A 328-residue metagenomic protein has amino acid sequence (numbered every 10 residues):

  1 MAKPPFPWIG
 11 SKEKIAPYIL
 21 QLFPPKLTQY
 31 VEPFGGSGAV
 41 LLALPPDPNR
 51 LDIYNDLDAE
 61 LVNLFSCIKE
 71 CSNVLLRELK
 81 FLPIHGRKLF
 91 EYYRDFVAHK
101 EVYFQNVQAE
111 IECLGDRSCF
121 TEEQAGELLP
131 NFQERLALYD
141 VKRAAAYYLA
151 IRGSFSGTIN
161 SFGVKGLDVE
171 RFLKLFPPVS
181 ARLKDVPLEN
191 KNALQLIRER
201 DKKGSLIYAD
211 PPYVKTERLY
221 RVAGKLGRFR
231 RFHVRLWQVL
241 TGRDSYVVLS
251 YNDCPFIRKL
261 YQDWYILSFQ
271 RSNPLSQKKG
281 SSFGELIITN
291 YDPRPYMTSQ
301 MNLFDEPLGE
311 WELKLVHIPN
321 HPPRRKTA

Functional and structural regions predicted by a protein language model:
M1-G35, A39-V40, D47: S-adenosyl-L-methionine
I19, Y30-L44, Y54-D58, Y148-F155 (+4 more regions): Conserved proline-anchored active-site loop of SAM-dependent methyltransferases that bridges a beta-strand
K26-Y30, N49-L51, L183-P187, L240-V247: Short active-site oxyanion
G35-A39, L175-F176, Y251-P255, D292: Short, polar loop motifs at secondary-structure junctions
L44-D47, E199-K202, P255-D263: Short loop/helix-cap segments at secondary-structure boundaries that form the rim of catalytic
R50-P187, N302-L303, G309-E312, V316 (+1 more regions): Class I S-adenosyl-L-methionine-dependent methyltransferase module
P187-E189, L267: General small-molecule cofactor/ligand-binding pocket signal
V214, R221-V222, R228-A328: Long, positively charged, glycine-interspersed low-complexity recognition regions
